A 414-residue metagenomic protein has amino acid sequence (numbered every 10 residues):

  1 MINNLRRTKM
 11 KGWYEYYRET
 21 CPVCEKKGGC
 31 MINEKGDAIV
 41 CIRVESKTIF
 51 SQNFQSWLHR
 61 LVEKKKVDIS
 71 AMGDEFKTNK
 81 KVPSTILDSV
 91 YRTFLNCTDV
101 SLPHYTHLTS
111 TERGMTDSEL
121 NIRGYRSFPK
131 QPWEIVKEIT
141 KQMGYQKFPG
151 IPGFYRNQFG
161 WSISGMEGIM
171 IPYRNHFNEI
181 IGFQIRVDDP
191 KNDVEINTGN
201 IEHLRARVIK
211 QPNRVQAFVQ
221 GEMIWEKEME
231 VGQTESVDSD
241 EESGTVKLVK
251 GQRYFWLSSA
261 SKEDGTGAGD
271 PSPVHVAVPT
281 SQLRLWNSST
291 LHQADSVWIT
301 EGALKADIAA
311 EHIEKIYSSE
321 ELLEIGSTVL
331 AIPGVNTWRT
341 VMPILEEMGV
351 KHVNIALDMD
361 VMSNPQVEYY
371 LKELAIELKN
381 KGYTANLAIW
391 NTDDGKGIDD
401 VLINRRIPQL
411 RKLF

Functional and structural regions predicted by a protein language model:
M1-G168, F177, V187-E235, V361 (+1 more regions): Non-catalytic accessory segments of DNA primases and related replication-initiation nucleases
M1-I2, E134-M348: Phosphate-handling DNA/RNA-contact segment within nucleic-acid enzymes
C41, L108-T109, I171, N178 (+4 more regions): Terminal peptide-recognition signature
P172, Q184-V187, A356-D360, T392: Short loop/turn segments at strand-loop or loop-helix junctions that form parts of catalytic or ligand-binding pockets
I299, K351-S363: Acidic beta-strand-to-loop metal/phosphate-binding motif
A331, L387-I389: A structural preference for short, hydrophobic beta-strand core positions in alpha/beta folds
I344, P365-K381: Short, aromatic/basic amphipathic alpha-helical patches
N391-F414: C-terminal functional segments of enzyme domains
